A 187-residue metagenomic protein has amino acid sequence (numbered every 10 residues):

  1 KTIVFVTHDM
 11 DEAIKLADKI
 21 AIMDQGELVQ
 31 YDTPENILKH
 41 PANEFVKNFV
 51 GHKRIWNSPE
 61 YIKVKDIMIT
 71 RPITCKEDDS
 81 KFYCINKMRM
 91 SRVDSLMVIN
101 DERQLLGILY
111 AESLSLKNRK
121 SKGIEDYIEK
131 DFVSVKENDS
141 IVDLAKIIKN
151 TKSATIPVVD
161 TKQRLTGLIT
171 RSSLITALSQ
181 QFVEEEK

Functional and structural regions predicted by a protein language model:
K1-V6: Conserved H-loop
H8-D9, T33, P41-A42: Conserved H-loop
A13-K15: A short, surface-exposed alpha-helical micro-motif characterized by mixed small hydrophobic and charged/polar residues
K19, Y31: Short, glycine/charged-rich "phosphate-handling" switch motifs in NTP-dependent and phosphotransfer domains
G26-E27: Conserved ABC ATPase "signature" C-loop
E35-K39, K47: Short acidic-hydrophobic catalytic motif
S58-I73, Y110, K120-F132: Bateman (tandem CBS) regulatory domains
T74-V93, V98-E102, S115-N118, S134-K162 (+2 more regions): The conserved cystathionine-beta-synthase
